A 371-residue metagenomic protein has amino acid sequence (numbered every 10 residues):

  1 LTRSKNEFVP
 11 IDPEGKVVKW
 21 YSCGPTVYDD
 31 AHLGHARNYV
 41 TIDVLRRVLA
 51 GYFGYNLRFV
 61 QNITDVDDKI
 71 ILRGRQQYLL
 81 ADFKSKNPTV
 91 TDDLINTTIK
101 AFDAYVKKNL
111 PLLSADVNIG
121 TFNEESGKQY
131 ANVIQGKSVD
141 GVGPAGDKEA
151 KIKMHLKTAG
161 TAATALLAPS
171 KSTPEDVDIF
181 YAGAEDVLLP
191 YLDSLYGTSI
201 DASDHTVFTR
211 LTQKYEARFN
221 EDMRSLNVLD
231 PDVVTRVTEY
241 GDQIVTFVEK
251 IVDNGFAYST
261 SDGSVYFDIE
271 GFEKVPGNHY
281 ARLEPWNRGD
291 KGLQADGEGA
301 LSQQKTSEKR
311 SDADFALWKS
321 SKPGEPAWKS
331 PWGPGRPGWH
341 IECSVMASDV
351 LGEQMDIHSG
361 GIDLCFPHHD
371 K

Functional and structural regions predicted by a protein language model:
L1-K371: NTP-dependent nucleotidyl-transfer catalytic core
